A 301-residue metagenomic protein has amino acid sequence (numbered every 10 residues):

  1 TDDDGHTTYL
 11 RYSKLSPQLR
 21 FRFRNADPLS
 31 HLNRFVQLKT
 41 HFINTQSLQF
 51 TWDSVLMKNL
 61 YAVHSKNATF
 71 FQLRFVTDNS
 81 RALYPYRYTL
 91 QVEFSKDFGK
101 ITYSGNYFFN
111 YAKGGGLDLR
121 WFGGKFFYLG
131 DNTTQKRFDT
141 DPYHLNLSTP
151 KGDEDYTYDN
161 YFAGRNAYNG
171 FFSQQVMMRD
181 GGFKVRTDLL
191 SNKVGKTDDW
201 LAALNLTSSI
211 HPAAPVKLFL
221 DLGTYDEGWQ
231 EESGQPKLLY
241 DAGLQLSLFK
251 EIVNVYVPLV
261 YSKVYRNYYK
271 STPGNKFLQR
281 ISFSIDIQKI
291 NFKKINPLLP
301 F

Functional and structural regions predicted by a protein language model:
D2-T40, L48, D53-S209, F301: C-terminal outer-membrane beta-barrel translocator/porin domains of Gram-negative envelope proteins and their
G116-D118, P215-K217, I252-N254: Membrane-spanning beta-strand positions in outer-membrane beta-barrel proteins
L190-T197, E227-K237: Short, contiguous acidic/charged loop-to-helix segments that flank catalytic cores in large enzymes
L206, D221, L246: Hydrophobic, well-ordered secondary-structure elements that form the walls of internal hydrophobic environments
P215-E231: Catalytic-site beta-strand/loop segments enriched in glycine and acidic/polar residues
D221, V260-Y269, K289-F301: C-terminal beta-signal and adjacent terminal beta-strands/loops of Gram-negative outer-membrane beta-barrel proteins
E232-N267, G274: Strand-loop-strand
L246-I252, N275-F301: Outer-membrane beta-barrel "beta-signal"
